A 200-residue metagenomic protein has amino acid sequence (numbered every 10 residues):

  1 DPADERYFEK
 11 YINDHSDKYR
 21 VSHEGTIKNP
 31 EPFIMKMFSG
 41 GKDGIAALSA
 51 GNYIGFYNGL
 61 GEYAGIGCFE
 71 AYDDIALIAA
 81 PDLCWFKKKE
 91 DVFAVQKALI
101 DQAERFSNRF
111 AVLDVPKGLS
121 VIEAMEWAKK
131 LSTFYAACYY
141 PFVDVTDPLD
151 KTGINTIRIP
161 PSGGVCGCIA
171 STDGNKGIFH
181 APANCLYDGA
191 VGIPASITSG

Functional and structural regions predicted by a protein language model:
D1-G200: A glycine- and small-residue-enriched flexible loop/hinge signal that marks low-structured segments
